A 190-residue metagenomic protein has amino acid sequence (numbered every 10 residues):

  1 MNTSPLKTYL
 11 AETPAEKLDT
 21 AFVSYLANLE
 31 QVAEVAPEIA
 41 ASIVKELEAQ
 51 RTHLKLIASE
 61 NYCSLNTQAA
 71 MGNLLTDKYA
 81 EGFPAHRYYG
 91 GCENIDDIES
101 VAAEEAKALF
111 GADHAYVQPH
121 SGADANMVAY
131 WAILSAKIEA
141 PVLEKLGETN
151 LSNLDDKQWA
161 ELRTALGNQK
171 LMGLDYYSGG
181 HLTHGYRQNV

Functional and structural regions predicted by a protein language model:
M1-A103: N-terminal glycine-rich, Lys/His-bearing helix-loop that initiates the first secondary-structure elements of many
N2-P5, L18-A27, L75-T76, H86 (+6 more regions): Ligand-binding pocket scaffold of soluble enzyme catalytic domains
V35, A132-I133: Long hydrophobic alpha-helices with heptad-repeat/coiled-coil character
I43, A129, L182: Active-site-proximal flexible loops/turns
Y62, H120-D124, S178: Gly/Ser/Thr-rich loops at beta-strand to alpha-helix junctions that form or flank small-molecule/cofactor-binding
A70, A80-A132, E139-Q158: Conserved N-terminal alpha-helix of the aminotransferase class I/II PLP-enzyme fold
S135-V190: PLP-dependent aminotransferase-like
